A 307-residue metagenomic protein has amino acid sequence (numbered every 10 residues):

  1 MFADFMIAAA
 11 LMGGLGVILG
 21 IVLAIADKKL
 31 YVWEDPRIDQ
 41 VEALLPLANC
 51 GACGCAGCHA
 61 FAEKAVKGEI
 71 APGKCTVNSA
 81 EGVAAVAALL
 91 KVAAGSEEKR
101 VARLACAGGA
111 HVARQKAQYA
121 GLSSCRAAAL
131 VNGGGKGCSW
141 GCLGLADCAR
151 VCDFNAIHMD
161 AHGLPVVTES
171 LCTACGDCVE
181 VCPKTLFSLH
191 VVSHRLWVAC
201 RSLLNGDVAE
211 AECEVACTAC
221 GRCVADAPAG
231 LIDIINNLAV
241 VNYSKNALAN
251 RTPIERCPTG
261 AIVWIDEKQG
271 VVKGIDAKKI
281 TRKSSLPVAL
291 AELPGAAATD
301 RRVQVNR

Functional and structural regions predicted by a protein language model:
F2-A216, C220, D226, I254-R256 (+1 more regions): Ferredoxin-type iron-sulfur electron-transfer modules and their immediate structural context
R222, D233-I234, L238: Strongly charged, low-complexity linkers/loops
A239-Y243: A conserved acidic, glycine/proline-rich C-terminal tail/linker
N246-R251: Surface-exposed, short loops/turns at beta-strand junctions within beta-sandwich domains
